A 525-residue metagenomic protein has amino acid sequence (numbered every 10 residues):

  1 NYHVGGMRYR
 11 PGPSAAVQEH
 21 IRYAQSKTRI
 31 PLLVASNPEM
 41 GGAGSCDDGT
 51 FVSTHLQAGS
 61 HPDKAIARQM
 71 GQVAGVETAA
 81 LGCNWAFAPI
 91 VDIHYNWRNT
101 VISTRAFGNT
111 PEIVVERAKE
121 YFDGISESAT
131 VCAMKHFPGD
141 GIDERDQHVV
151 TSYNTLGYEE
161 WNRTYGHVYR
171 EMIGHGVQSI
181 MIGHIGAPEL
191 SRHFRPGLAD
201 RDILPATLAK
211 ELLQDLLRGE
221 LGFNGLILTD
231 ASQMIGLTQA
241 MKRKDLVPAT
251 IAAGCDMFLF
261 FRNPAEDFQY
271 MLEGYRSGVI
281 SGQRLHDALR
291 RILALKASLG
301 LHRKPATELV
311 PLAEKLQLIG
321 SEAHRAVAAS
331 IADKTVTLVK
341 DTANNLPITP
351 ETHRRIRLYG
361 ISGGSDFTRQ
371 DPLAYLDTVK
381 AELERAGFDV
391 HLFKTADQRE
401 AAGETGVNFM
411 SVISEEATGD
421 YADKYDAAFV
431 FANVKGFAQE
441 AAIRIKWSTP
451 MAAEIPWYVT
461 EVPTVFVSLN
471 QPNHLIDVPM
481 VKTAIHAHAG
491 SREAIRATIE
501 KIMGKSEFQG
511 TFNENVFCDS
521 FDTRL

Functional and structural regions predicted by a protein language model:
N1, A209-K210, G219, A240-L525: Preference for extracellular/luminal or secreted protein segments
N1-L56, D341, E415, Y425: N-terminal hydrophobic targeting/anchoring segments and the immediately downstream early-domain regions of hydrolases
Y2-G6, T28-L33, A79-W85, S126-C132 (+8 more regions): Loop/turn elements at helix/coil->beta-strand transitions in domains of secreted/extracellular proteins
G6-P11, H55-R68, S103-E112, N154-G157 (+6 more regions): Second-shell loop/turn segments in exported
M7-Y9, V17-L32, G42-G44, N109-R284 (+1 more regions): Second-shell residues forming the walls of enzyme active-site clefts
G12-A15, E39-A43, D92-Y95, P138-I142 (+7 more regions): Solvent-exposed loop/turn segments at secondary-structure junctions within structured extracellular/periplasmic domains
S14-L33, P62-A80, L285-R290, A294 (+1 more regions): Active-site-adjacent structural elements in enzyme catalytic domains
H61-C83, I90-T104, P111, A118 (+5 more regions): A substrate-binding/cap region within the structured catalytic cores of diverse enzymes
